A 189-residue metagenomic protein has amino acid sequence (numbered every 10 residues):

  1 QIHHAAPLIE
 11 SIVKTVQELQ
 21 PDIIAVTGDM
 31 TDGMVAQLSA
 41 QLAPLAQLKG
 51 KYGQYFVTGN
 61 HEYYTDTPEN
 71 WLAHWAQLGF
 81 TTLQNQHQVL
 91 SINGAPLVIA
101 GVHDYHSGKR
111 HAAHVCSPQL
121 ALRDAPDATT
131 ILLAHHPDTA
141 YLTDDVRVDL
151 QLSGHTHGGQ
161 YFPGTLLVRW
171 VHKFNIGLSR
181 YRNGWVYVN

Functional and structural regions predicted by a protein language model:
Q1-N189: Soluble catalytic domains of enzymes that build or remodel membrane lipids, polysaccharides, and related
